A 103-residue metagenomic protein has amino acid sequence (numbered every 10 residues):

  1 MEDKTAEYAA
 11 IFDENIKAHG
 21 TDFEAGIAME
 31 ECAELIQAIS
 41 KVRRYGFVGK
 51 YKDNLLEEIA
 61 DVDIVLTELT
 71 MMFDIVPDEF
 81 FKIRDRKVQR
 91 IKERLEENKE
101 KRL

Functional and structural regions predicted by a protein language model:
M1-L103: Flexible "arm" and connector segments at domain edges
